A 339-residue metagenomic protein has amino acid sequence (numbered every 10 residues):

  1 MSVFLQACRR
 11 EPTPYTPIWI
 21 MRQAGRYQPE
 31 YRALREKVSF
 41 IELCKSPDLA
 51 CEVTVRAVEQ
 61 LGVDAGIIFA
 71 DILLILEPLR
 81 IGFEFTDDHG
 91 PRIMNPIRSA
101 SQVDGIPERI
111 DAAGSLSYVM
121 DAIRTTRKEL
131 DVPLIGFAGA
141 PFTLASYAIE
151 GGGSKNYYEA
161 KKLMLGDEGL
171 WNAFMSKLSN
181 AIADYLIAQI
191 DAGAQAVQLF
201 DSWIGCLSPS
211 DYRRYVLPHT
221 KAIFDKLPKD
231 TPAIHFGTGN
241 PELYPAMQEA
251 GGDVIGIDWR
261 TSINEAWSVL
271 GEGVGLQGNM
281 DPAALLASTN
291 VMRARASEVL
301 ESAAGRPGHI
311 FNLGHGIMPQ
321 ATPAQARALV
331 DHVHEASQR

Functional and structural regions predicted by a protein language model:
M1-F85, P91, L217, K221-A222 (+2 more regions): N-terminal basic, low-complexity leaders that serve as flexible interaction/assembly modules and, when applicable, as
V3-F4, P29-E30, Q102, E159 (+1 more regions): Exposed alpha-helical structural elements
I20, S115-R339: Active-site loop segments of alpha/beta catalytic cores
S39, S101-D111, M164-W171: Short glycine/proline- and acidic residue-enriched helix-loop micro-motifs that form flexible lids or anion-recognition
C44, D48, R109-L116, G239: Short gly/ser-rich anion-binding loops that grip negatively charged ligand groups
S46, P96-A100, N156, S288: Intrinsic-disorder/low-complexity, polar/charged segments
I81-P96, Y147-E159: Short, flexible, mixed-charge acidic loops at enzyme active sites
D88-R127: A gly/proline- and charged-residue-enriched helix-loop-helix capping module
